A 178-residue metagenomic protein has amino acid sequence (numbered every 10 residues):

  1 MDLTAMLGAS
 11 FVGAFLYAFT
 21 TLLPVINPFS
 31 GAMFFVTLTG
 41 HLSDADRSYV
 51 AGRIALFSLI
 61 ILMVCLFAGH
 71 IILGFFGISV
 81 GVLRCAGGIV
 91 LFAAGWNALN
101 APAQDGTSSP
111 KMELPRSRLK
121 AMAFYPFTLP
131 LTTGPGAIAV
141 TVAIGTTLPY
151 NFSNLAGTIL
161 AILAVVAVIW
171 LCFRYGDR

Functional and structural regions predicted by a protein language model:
M1-P24, A101, S108-T128: Small-residue-enriched transmembrane helix starts and helix-helix packing motifs in multi-pass inner-membrane proteins
D2-L7, H70-S79, T141-N154, R178: Membrane-interface helix termini and inter-helical loops of multi-pass transporters
A14-G31, V80-I89, A156-I169: Structural signature of hydrophobic alpha-helical transmembrane segments
A14-V64: Juxtamembrane transmembrane-helix termini in multi-pass membrane transport proteins
Y17-L23, A32-L38, Y125-P130, A137-T147: Generic transmembrane alpha-helix signature in multi-pass membrane proteins, especially transporters/channels
F34-V36, V166-R178: Transmembrane alpha-helical segments of integral membrane proteins
T37-S48, G81, P115-L119, T146-F152: Juxtamembrane helix-boundary/capping and inter-helix hinge elements in multi-pass membrane proteins
S48-P102: Membrane helix-loop-helix hairpins that form the core translocation module of multi-pass transporters
